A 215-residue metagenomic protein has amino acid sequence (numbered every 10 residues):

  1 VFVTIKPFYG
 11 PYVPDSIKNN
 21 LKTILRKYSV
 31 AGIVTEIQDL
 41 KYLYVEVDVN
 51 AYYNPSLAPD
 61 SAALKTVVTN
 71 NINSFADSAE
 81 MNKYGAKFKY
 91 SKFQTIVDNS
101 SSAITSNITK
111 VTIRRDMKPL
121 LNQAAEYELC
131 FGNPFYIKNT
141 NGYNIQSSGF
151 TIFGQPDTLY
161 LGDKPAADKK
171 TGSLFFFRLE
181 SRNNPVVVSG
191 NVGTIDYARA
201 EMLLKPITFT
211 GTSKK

Functional and structural regions predicted by a protein language model:
V1, L43-V47, N107, A125 (+2 more regions): Residues at beta-strand starts and edge strands
V1-E80, Y84: Carbohydrate-recognition loop of C-type lectin domains
K6, K169-L174, R178, R182-K215: Surface-exposed interaction regions enriched in Ser/Thr/Asp/Glu that occur as long low-complexity tracts or repetitive
S16, Y143-I145, F209-K215: Extended Gly/Ser/Thr-rich low-complexity repeat segments, especially those forming or decorating extracellular
K18-Y28, T95-V97, G172-E180: Short amphipathic alpha-helix segments
Q38, A62-Q155: An aromatic-glycine-centered, glycine-rich loop/turn in mixed alpha/beta architecture
Y143-V186: Structural flexibility/helix-modulation signal
